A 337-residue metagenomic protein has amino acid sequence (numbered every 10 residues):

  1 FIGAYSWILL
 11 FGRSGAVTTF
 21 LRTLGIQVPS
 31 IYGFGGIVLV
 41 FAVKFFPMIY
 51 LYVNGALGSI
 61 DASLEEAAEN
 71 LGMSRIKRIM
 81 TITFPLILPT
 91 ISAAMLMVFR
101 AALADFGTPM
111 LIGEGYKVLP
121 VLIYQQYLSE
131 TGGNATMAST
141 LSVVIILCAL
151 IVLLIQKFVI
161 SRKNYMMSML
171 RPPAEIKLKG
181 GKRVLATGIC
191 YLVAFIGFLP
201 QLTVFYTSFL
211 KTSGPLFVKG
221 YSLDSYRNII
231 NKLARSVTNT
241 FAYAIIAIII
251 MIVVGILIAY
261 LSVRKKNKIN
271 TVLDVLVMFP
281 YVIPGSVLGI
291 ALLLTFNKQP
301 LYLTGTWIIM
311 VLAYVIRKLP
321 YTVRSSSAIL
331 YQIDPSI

Functional and structural regions predicted by a protein language model:
F1-G58, L86-F106, T140-K157, K182-T212 (+1 more regions): Membrane-water interface segments at the C-terminal ends of transmembrane alpha-helices in multi-pass inner-membrane
S63-E66, N70: Conserved MFS/SLC helix-loop-helix module at the cytosolic interface between two early adjacent transmembrane helices
L64, A135, S336-I337: Helix-turn-helix DNA-binding elements, focusing on the entry/boundary residues of the two helices that contact DNA
L64, I151-M169, Q201: Juxtamembrane interface elements at the cytosolic ends of transmembrane helices in multi-pass membrane proteins
L71-M73, P85: Glycine/proline-centered hinge or cleavage motifs at structural transition points of membrane proteins
F106-G132, P215-K219: Glycine-rich helix-loop "coupling/hinge" segments at transmembrane-helix boundaries in multipass transporters
Y124-C148: Helix-loop-helix hairpin linking two adjacent transmembrane segments in secondary transporters
F158-I189: Flexible interhelical linker loops that connect adjacent transmembrane helices in multi-pass membrane transporters
